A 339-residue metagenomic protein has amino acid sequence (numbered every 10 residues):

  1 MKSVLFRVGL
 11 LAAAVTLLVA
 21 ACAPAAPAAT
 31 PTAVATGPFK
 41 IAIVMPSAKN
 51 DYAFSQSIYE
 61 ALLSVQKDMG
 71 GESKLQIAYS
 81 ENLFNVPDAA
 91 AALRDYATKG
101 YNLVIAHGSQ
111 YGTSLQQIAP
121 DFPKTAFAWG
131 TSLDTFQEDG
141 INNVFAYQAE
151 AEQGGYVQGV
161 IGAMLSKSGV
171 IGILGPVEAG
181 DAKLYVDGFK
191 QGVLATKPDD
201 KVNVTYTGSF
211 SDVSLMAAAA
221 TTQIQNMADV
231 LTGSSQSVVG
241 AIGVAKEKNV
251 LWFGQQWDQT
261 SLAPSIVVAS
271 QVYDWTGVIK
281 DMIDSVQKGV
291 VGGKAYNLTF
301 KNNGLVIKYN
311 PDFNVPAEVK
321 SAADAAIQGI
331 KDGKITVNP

Functional and structural regions predicted by a protein language model:
M1-K40: Short, low-complexity disordered leader/linker segments with a strong preference for bacterial N-terminal type II
P31-P339: A residue-level marker of the well-folded mature domains of exported/periplasmic proteins
